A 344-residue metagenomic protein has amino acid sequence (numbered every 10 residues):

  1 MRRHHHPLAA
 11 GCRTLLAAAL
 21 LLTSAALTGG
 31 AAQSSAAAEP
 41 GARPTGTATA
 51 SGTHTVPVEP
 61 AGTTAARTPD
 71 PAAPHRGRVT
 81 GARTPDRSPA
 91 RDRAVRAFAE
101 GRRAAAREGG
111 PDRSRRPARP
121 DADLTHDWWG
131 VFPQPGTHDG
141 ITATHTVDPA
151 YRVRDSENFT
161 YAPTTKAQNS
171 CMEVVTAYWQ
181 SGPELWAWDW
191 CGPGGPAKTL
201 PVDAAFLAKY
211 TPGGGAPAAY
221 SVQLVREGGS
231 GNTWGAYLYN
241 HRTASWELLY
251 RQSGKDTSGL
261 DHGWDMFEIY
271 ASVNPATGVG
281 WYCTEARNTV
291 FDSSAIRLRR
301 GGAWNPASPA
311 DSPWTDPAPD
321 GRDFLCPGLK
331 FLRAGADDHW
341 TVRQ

Functional and structural regions predicted by a protein language model:
M1-P40: Secretory targeting and sorting signals
R2, P40-G46, A50-Q344: Exposed, interaction-prone regions of secreted/extracellular proteins
